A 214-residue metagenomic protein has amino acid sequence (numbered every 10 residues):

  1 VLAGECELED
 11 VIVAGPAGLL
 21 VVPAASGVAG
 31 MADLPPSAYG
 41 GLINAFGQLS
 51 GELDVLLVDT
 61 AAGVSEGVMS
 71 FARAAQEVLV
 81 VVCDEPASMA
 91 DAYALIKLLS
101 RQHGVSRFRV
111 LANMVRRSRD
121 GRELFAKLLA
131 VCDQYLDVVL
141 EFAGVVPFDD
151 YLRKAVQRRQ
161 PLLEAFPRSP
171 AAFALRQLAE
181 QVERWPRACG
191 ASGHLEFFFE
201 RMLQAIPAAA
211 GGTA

Functional and structural regions predicted by a protein language model:
V1-G51, Y151-P161: P-loop/Walker-type NTP enzyme "switch/lid" segment
P36, A61-A62, V68, S118 (+3 more regions): Conserved phosphate/pyrophosphate-binding and hydrolysis machinery centered on Walker-type P-loop NTPases, extending
V55-K154: Conserved catalytic-core segment of NTP-binding enzymes
V156-L175: C-terminal boundary of histidine-terminating zinc-finger modules
E164, R187-H194: C-terminal helical "lid" subdomain and adjoining coupling/linker elements of P-loop NTPases
P170-A188: Extended, charge-rich low-complexity interaction segments
A191-A214: A short, charged, Gly/Pro-tolerant segment at domain boundaries
